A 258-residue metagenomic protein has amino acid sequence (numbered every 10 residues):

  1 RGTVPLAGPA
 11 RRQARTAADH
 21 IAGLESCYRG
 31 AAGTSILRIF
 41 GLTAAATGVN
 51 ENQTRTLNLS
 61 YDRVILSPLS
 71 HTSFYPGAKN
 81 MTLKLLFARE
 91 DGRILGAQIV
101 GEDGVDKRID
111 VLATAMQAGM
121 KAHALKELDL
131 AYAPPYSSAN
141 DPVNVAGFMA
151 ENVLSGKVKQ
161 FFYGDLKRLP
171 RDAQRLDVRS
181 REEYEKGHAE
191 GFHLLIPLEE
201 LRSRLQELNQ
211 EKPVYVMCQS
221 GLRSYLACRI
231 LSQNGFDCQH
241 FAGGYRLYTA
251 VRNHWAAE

Functional and structural regions predicted by a protein language model:
R1-D103, P134, S138, P142-R168 (+1 more regions): Mid-to-C-terminal Rossmann-like scaffold of FAD/NAD(P)H-dependent oxidoreductases
A45, R55, M116, E185 (+1 more regions): Short polybasic/polar patches that bind polyanions
I65, F87-R89, Q98-G101, S180 (+3 more regions): Active-site proximal loops enriched in glycine and acidic residues that flank catalytic Cys/His/Asp and coordinate
D103-A122: A short, polar/charged loop-to-alpha-helix boundary motif
H123-P134, S138-Q174, R181-P213, Q219-E258: Rhodanese-like catalytic fold shared by cysteine-dependent sulfurtransferases and DSP/PTP-type phosphatases
